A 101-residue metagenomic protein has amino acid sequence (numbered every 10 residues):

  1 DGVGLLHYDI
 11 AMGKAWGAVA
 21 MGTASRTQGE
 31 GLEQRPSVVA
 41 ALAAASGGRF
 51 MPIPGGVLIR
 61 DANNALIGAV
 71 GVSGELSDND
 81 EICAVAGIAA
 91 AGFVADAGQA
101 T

Functional and structural regions predicted by a protein language model:
D1-T101: Flexible, solvent-exposed loop/hinge segments and secondary-structure transition points
